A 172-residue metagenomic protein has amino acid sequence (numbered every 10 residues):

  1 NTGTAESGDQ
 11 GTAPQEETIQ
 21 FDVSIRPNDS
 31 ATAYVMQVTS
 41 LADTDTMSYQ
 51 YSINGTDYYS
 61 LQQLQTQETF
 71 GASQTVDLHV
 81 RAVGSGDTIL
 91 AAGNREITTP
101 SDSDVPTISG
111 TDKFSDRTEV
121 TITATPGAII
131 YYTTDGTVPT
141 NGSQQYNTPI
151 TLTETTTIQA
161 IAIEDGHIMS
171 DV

Functional and structural regions predicted by a protein language model:
G3, G11-V172: Short, compositionally stereotyped local motifs that mark structural "simplifiers"
